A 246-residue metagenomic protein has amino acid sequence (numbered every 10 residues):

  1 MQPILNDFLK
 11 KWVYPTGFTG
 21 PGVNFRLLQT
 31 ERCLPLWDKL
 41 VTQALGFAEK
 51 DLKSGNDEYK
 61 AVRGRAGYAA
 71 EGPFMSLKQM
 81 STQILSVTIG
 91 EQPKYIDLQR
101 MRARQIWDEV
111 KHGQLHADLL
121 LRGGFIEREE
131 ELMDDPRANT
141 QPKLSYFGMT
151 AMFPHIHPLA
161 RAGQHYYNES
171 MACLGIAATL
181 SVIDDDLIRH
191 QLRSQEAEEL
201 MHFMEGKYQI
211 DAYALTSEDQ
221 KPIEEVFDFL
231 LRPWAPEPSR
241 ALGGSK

Functional and structural regions predicted by a protein language model:
M1-K246: Non-heme di-metal
